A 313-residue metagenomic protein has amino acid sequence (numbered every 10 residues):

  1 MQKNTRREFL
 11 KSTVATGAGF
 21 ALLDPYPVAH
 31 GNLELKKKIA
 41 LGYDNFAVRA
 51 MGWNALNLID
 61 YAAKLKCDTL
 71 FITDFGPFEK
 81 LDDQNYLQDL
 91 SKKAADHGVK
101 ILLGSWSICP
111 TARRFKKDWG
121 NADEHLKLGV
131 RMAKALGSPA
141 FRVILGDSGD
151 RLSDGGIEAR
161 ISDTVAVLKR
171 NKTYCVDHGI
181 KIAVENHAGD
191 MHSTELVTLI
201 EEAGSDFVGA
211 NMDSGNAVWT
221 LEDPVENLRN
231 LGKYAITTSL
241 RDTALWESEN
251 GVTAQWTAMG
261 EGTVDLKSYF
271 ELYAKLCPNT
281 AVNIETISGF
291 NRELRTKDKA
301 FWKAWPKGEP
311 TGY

Functional and structural regions predicted by a protein language model:
Q2-L22, H30-A40, L56-L58, A63 (+2 more regions): Histidine-acidic metal/acid-base catalytic patches
T13-L22, I59, K93-D96, K100 (+1 more regions): Active-site acidic/histidine proton-transfer and metal-coordination neighborhood in alpha/beta enzyme cores
I39-N45, L70-I72, I101-S105, F141-V143 (+4 more regions): Hydrophobic faces of well-ordered beta-strands that scaffold small-molecule active sites in alpha/beta enzyme cores
F46-V48, F75, W106-C109, G146-S148 (+4 more regions): Active-site beta-loop-alpha junctions enriched in small/polar residues
N57-F75, G137: Catalytic domains of carbohydrate-active enzymes, especially glycoside hydrolases
F71-S91, D147-L152: Glycine-rich, proline-tolerant flexible connector loops at the mouths of alpha/beta enzymes
G76, C109-G120, T257-E261: The substrate-binding groove and active-site-proximal loops of carbohydrate-active enzymes, especially glycoside
Q84-Q88, W119-L126, I157-V165, E222-N227 (+1 more regions): Charged helix-capping and loop-helix junction motifs
